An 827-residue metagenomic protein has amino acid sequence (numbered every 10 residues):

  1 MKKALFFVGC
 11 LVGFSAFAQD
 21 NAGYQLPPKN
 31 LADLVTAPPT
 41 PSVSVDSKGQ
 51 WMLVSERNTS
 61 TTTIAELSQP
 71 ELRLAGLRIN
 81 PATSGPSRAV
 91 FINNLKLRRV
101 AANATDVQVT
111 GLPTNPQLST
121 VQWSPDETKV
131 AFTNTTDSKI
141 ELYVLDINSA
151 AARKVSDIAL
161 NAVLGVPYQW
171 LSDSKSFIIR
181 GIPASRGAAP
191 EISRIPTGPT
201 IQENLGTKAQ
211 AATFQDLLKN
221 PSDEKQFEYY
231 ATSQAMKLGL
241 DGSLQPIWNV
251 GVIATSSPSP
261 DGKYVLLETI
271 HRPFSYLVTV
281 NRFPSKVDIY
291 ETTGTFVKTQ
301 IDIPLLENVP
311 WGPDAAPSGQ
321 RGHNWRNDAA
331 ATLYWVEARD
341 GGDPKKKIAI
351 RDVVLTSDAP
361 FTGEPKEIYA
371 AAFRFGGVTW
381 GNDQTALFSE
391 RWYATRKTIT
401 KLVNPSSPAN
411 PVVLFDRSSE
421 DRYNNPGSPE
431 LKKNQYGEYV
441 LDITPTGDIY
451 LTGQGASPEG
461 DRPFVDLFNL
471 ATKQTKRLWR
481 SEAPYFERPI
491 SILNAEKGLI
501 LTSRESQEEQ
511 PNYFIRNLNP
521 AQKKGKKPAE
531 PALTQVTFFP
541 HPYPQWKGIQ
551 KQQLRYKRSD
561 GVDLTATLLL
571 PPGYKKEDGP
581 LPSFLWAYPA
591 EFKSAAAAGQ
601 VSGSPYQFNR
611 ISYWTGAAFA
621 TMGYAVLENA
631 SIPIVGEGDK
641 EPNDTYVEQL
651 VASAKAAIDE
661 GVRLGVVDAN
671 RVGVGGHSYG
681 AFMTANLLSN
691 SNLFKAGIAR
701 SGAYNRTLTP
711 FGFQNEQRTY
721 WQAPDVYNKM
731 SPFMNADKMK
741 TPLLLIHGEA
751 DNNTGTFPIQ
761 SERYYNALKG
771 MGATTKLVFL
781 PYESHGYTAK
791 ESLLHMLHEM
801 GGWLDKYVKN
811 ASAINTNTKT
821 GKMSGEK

Functional and structural regions predicted by a protein language model:
M1-A4: Positively charged n-region of N-terminal signal peptides that target proteins for export
G13-S15: N-terminal signal peptide c-region/cleavage motif recognized by signal peptidases
A18-I549, D563, G599-Q600, K809-K827: Beta-propeller folds
F91-K96, V100, Q600-K827: Active-site-proximal cap/loop segments of hydrolase catalytic domains
V287, L333, L414, Y513 (+6 more regions): Conserved hydrophobic/aromatic pocket- or pore-lining residues that grip, position, or stack substrates in active sites
L569, W586-A587, G675, I746: Short hydrophobic segments within beta-strands
L570, D578-A590: Short beta-strand element of the alpha/beta-hydrolase
E591-K593, V626: Serine-hydrolase catalytic-loop signature spanning alpha/beta hydrolases and amidase-signature enzymes
